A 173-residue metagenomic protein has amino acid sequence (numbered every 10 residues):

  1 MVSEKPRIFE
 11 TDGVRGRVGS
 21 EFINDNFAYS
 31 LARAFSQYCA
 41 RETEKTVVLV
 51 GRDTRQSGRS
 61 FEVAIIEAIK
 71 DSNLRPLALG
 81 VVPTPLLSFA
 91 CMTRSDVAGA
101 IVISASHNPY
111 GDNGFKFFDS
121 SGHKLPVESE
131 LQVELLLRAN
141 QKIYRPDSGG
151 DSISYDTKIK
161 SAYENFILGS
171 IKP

Functional and structural regions predicted by a protein language model:
M1-S30: Positively charged, low-complexity intrinsically disordered leader regions
V2-E4, R17, F115-P173: Gly/Ser/Thr-enriched, mixed-charge loops and adjacent short helices that form phosphate/oxyanion-binding elements
D12, L87, I167: A residue-level signal for conserved active-site and pocket-lining positions in enzyme catalytic cores
I23-A32, P83, D156-E164: Phosphate/oxyanion-binding active-site loops and adjacent basic polyanion-contact surfaces
F27, S57-G58, L125: Secondary-structure boundary/capping motif
S36, T43-S121: Ferredoxin-reductase
Y38-K45, I167-P173: Phosphate/pyrophosphate-binding loops at sites that engage ATP/ADP/AMP, CoA/4′-phosphopantetheine, polyphosphate
